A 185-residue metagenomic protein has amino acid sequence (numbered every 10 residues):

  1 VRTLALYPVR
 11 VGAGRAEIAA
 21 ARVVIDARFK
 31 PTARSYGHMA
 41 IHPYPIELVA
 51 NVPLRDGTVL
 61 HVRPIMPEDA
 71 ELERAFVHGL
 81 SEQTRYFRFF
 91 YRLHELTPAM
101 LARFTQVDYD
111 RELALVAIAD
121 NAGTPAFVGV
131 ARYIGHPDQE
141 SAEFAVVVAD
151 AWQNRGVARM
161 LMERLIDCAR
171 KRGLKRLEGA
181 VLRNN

Functional and structural regions predicted by a protein language model:
R2-V23, F144: Conserved metal-phosphate-binding beta-hairpin within the catalytic cores of diverse ATP-dependent phosphoryl-transfer
I25-A27: Beta-strand elements of well-folded, non-transmembrane domains
F29-N185: Long, contiguous binding/interaction regions
